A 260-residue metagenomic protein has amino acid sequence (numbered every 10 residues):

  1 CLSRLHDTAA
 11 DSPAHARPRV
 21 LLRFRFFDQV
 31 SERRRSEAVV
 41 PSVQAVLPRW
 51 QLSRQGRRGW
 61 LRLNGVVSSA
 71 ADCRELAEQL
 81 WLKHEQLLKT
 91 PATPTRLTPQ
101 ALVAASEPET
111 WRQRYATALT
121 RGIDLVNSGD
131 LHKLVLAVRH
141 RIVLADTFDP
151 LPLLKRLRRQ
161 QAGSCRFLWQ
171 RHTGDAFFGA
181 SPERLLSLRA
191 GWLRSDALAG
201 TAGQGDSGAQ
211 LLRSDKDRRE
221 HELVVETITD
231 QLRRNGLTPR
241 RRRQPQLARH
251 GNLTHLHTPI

Functional and structural regions predicted by a protein language model:
C1, V20-R58, H140-L198, R240-I260: Conserved, well-ordered active-site substructure
L2-R139, N235-T238, R243: Non-catalytic accessory segments adjacent to catalytic cores
D7, D11, D28, D72 (+8 more regions): Acidic-enriched, low-complexity/disordered segments with a strong bias for Aspartate over Glutamate
R54-L88, A180-P259: Cytosolic ligand/metal-binding cores
P94-R184, H221-V224, I228-Q231, N235 (+3 more regions): Active-site pocket-lining segments that scaffold enzyme catalytic pockets across diverse folds
